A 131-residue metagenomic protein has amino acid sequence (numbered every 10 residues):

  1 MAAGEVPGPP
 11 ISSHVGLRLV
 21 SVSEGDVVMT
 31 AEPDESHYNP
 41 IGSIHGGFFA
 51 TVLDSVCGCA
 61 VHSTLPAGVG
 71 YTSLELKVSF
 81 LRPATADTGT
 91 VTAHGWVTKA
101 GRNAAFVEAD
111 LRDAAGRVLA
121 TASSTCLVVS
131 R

Functional and structural regions predicted by a protein language model:
M1-R131: Terminal targeting signals and extreme-terminal segments of soluble enzymes
